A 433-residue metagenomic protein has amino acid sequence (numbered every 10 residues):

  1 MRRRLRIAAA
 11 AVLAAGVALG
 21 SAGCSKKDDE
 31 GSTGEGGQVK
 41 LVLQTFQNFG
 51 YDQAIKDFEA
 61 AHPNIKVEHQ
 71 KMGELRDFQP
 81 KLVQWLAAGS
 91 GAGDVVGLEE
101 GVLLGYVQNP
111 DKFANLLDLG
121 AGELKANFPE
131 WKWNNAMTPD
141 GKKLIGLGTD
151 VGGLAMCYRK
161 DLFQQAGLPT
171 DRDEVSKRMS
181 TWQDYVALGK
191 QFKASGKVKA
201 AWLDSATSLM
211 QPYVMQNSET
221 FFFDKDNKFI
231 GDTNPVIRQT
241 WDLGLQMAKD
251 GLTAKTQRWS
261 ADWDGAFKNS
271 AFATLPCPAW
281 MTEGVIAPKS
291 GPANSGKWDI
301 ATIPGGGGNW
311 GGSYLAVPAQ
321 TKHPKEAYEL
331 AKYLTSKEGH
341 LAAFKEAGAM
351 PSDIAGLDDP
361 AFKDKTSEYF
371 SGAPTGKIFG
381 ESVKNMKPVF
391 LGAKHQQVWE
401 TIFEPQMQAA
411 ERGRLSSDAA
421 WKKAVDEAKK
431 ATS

Functional and structural regions predicted by a protein language model:
R2-Q108, G122-A126, K325-E326, E338 (+5 more regions): Conserved N-terminal structural module of periplasmic/extracytoplasmic solute-binding proteins
A60, K142, K249-T253, K289-S352: Extracytoplasmic/periplasmic substrate-recognition and gating elements
K71-Q84, E100-G101, R178-D184, K255-N269: Short helix-initiation/N-cap motifs at beta->coil->alpha
E99-G153, K297-D299: Hinge/lid segment of periplasmic solute-binding proteins
L103-V107, A279-N294: A ligand-binding cleft/hinge motif common to bilobed small-molecule-binding domains
L117-E130, D173-R178, T220-Q239, A287-A293 (+4 more regions): Short, solvent-exposed loop/beta-turn-alpha elements that line the ligand-binding surface or hinge of extracytoplasmic
L188-K190, D226-Q257: Glycine-centered hinge/linker elements that transmit conformational signals in sensory and ligand-binding systems
F370-A424: C-terminal capping/gating helix-and-loop segments adjacent to ligand/active sites or protein-protein/ligand interfaces
